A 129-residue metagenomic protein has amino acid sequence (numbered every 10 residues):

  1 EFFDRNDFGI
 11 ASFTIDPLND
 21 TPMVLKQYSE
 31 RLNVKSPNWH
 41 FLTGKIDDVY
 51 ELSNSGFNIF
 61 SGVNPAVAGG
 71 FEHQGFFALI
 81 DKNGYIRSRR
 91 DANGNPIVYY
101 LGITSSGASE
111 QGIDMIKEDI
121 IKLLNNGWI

Functional and structural regions predicted by a protein language model:
E1, L32, S53-S61, I120-W128: Sec/Tat-exported extracytoplasmic proteins
E1, V34-W39, P65-A68, G102-S105: Glycine-rich loops and low-complexity Gly/Arg-rich segments that provide flexible linkers or classic glycine-based
E1-L52: Structural microenvironment flanking redox-active thiols in thiol-disulfide oxidoreductases
I10, K26, G62-P65, L101: Sparse, context-dependent recognition of short Cys/His-centered cofactor- or disulfide-binding micro-motifs
Y28-R31, P37-D48, N54, N58-N64 (+5 more regions): Soluble extramembrane regions of membrane proteins in the secretory/endomembrane system
A66-I129: Thiol-/selenol-based redox modules, centered on thioredoxin-like and closely related oxidoreductase domains
